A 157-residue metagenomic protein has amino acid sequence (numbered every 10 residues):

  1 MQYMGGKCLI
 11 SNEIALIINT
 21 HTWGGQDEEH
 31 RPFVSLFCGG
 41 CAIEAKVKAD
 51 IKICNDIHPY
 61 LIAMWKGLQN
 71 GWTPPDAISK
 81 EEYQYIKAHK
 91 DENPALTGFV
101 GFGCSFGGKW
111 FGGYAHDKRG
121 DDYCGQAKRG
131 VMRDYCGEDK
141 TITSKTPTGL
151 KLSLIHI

Functional and structural regions predicted by a protein language model:
M1-P32, A42-I43: S-adenosyl-L-methionine
S35-L36: Class I SAM-dependent methyltransferase core
G39: Active-site glycine-centered loops adjacent to acidic/histidine catalytic or metal-binding residues that shape
V47: Aromatic pocket-lining residues of Rossmann-like dinucleotide-binding sites
D50-I155: Class I S-adenosyl-L-methionine-dependent methyltransferase module
